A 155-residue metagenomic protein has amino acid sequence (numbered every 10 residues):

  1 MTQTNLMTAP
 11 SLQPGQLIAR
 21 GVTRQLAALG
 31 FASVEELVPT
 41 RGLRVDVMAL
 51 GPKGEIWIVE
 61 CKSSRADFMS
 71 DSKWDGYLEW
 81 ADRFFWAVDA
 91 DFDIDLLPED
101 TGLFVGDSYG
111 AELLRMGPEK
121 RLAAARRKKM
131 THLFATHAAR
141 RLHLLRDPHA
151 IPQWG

Functional and structural regions predicted by a protein language model:
M1-M7, G54-K62: N-terminal short leaders/motifs
T2-S11, Q16-E35, L96-G155: Non-catalytic C-terminal interaction segments of nucleic acid-processing enzymes
P14, P39-G42, M69: Short secondary-structure boundary/capping elements
R20, S63-D107: Catalytic cores of nucleic-acid endonucleases
E35-P39, D91-F92: Short, solvent-exposed loop/turn elements at beta->coil junctions and helix N-caps that rim active or binding pockets
E36-V38, E60-D67: Short, flexible loop segments at the rims of nucleotide/cofactor-binding pockets, characterized by
R41, V45-I58: Active-site beta-strand-loop-beta-strand hairpin of nuclease catalytic cores that positions key catalytic residues
